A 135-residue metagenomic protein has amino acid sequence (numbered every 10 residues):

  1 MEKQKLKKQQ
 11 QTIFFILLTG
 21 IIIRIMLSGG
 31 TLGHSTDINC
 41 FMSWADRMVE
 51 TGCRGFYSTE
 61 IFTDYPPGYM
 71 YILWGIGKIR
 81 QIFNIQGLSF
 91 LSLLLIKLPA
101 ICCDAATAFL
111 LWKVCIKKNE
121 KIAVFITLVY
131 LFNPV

Functional and structural regions predicted by a protein language model:
M1-M26, I116-K117: Start-transfer (signal-anchor) and selected internal transmembrane alpha helices of multi-pass inner/ER membrane
K5-T12, I85-L95: Membrane-interfacial loop-to-transmembrane-helix junctions in polytopic alpha-helical membrane proteins
T19-L27, Y69, L73, D104: Alpha-helical transmembrane segments of multipass membrane proteins
G20, A123-F132: Short helix- or helix-capping micro-motifs that position conserved polar/aromatic residues at function-defining sites
I23, L27-S28, G77, Q81 (+1 more regions): Membrane-water interface at transmembrane helix exits
D37-D64, G68, G75-I85: Extracytosolic helix-loop segments that constitute the early lumenal/periplasmic catalytic or substrate-binding loops
I61, Y65, S92-C102, L128-V129 (+1 more regions): Membrane-embedded glycan-lipid processing machinery
L94-K118: Transmembrane-helix motifs of polytopic, lipid-linked glycan transferases
